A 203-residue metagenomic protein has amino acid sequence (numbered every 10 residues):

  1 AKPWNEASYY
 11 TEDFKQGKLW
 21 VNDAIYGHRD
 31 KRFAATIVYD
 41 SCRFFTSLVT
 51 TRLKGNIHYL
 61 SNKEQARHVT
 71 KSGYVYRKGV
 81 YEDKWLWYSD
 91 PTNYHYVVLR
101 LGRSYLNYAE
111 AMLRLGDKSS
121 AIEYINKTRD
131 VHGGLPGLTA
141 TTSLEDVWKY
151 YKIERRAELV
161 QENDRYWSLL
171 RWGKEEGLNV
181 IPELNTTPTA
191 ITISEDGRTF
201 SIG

Functional and structural regions predicted by a protein language model:
K2-G203: Acidic/polar-rich alpha-helix caps and helix-coil junctions
